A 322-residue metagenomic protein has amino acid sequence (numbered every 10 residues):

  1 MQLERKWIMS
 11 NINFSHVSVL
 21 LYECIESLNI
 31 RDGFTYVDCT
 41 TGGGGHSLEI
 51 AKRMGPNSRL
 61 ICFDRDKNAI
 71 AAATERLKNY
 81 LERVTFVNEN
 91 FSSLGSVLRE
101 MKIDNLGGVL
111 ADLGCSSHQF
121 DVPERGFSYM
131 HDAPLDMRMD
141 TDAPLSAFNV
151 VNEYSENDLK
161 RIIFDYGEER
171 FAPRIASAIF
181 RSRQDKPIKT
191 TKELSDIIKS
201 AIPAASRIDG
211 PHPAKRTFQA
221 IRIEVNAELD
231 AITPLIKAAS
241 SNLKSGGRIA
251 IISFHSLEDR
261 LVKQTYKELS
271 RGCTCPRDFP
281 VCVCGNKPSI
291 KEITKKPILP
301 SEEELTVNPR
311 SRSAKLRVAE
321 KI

Functional and structural regions predicted by a protein language model:
Q2-I322: S-adenosyl-L-methionine-dependent methyltransferase catalytic core, i.e., the SAM/SAH-binding region
